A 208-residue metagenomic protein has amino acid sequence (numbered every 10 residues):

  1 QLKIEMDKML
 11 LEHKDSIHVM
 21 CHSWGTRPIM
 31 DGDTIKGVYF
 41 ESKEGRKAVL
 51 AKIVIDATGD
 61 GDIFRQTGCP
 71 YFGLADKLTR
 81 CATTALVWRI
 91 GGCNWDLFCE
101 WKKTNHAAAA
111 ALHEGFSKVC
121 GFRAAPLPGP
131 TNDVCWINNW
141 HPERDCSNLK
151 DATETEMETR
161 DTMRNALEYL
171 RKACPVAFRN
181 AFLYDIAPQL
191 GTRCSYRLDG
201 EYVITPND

Functional and structural regions predicted by a protein language model:
Q1-R27, A82: Conserved N-terminal/central alpha/beta ligand/cofactor-binding core
C21-H22, G32-G37, E41-I53, A57-D208: Flavin (FAD/FMN)-binding glycine-rich loop and adjacent Rossmann-like elements that form
